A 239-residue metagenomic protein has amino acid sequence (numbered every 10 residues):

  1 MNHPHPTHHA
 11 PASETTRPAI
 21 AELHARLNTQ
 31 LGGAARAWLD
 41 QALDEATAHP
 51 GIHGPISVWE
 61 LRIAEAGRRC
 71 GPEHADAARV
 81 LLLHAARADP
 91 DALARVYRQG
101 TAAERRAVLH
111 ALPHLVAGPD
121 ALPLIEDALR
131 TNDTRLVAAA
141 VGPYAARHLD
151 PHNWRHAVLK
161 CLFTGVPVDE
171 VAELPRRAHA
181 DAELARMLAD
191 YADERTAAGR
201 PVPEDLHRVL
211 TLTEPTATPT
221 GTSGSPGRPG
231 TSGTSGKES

Functional and structural regions predicted by a protein language model:
M1-A86, W154-S239: N-terminal alpha-helical scaffold/docking segments in eukaryotic complex subunits
A78, A86-A192: Eukaryote-skewed repeat-based solenoidal scaffolds used as protein-protein interaction platforms, primarily
